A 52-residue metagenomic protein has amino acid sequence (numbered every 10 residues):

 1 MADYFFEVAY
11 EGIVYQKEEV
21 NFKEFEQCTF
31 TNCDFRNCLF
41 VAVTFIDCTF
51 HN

Functional and structural regions predicted by a protein language model:
M1-N52: Tandem repeat scaffolds
